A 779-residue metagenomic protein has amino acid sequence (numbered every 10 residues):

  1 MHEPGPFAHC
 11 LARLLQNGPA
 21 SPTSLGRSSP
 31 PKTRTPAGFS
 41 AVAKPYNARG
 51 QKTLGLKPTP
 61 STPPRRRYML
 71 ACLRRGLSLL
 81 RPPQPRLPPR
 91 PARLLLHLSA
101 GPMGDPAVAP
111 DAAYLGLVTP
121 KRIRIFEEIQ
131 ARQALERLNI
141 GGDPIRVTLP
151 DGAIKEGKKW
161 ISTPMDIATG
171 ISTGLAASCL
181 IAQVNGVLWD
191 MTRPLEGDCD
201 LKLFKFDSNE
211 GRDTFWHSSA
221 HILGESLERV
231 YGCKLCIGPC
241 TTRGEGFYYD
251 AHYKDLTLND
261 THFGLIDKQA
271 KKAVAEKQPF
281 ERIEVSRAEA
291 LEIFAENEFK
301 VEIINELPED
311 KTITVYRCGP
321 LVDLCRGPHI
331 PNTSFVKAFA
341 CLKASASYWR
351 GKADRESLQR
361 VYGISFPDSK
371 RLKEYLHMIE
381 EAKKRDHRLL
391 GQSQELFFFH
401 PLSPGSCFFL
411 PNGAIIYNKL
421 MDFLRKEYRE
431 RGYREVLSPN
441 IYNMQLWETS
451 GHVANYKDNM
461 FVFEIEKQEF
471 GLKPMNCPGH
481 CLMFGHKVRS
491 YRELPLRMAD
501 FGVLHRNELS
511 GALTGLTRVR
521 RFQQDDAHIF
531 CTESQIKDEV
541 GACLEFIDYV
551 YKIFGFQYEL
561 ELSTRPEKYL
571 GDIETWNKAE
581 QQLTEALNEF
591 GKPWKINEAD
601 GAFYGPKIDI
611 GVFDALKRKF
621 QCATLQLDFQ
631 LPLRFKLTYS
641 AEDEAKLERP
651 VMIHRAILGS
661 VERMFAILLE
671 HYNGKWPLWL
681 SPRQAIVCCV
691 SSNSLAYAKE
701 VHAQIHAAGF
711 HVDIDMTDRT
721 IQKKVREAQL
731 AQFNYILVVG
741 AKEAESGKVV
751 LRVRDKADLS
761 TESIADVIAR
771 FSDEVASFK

Functional and structural regions predicted by a protein language model:
M1-M69, S438, L759: Intrinsically disordered, low-complexity basic segments at termini and long loops, enriched in Pro/Gly and/or Arg/Ser
H2, C10, K57, R65-G246 (+1 more regions): NTP/phosphate- and nucleic-acid-binding module
